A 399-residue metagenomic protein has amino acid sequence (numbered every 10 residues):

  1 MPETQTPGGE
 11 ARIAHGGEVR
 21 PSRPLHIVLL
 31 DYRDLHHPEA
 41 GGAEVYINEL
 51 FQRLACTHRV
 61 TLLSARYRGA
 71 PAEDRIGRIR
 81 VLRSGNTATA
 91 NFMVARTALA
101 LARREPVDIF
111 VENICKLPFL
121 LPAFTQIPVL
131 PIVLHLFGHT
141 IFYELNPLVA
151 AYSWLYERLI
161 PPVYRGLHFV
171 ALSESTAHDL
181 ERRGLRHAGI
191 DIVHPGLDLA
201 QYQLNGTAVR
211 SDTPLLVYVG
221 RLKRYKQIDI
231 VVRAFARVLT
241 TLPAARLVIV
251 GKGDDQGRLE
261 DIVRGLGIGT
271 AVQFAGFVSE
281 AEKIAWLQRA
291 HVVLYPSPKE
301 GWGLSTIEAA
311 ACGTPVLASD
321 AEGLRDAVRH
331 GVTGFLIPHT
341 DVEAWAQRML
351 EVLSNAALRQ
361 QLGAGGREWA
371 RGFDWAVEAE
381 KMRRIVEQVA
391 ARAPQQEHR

Functional and structural regions predicted by a protein language model:
V149-V170: Membrane-proximal helix-turn-helix segments that form the acceptor-binding/catalytic region of lipid-linked
V170, A208-K226, V232-F235: Conserved donor-binding/catalytic core segment of Leloir-type glycosyltransferases
S175, G196: Carbohydrate-associated surface elements
E260-V278: Nucleotide-activated donor-binding/catalytic signature segment of Leloir-type glycosyltransferases, i.e., the conserved
P298: Aromatic "clamp/platform" in nucleotide-sugar-dependent glycosyltransferases that forms part of the donor/acceptor
T306, P315-A318: Short hydrophobic beta-strand element within catalytic cores of glycosyltransferases and related nucleotide-activated
H330-G331, F335-V342, E351-A357: Conserved acidic donor-binding segment of nucleotide-sugar-dependent glycosyltransferases
A344, E351, L358-G372, R384: A short, well-ordered alpha-helix in the C-terminal region of glycosyltransferases
